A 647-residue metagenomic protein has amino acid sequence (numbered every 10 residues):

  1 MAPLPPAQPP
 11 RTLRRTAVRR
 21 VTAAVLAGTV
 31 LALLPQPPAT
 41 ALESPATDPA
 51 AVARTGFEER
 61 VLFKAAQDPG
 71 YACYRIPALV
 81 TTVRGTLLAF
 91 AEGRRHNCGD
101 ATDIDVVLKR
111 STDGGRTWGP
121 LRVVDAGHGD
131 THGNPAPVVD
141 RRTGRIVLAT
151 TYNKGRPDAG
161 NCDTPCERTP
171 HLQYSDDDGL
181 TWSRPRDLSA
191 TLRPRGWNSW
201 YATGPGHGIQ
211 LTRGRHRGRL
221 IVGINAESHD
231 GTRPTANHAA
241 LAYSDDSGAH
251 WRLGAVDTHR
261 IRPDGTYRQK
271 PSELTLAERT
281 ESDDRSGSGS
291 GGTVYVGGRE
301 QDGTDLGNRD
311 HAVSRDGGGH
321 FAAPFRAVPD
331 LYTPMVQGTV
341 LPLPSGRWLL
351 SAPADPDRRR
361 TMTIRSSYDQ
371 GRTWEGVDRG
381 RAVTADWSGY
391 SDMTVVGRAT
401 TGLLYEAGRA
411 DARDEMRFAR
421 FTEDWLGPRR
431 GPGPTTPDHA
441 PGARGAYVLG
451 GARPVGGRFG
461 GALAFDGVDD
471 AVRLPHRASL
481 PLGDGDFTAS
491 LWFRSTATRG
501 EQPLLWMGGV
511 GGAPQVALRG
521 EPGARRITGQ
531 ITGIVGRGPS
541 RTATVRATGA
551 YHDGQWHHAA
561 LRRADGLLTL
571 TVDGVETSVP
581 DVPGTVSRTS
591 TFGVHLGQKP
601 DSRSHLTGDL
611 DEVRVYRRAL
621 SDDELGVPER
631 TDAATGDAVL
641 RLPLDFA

Functional and structural regions predicted by a protein language model:
M1-E43: Secretory targeting and sorting signals
D48-G433: Asp-box/BNR beta-propeller blade signature and adjacent active/binding-site loops in extracellular glycan-interacting
T373, L561-D581: Carbohydrate-binding surfaces in secreted/extracellular proteins
R413, T571, D601-L610, D622: Extracellular carbohydrate recognition
P432-D469, G508, D581, G626-A647: Extracytoplasmic low-complexity segments
T436, D470-T532, D553, L567-T571 (+2 more regions): Extracellular glycan-recognition modules
Q530-H558, V579-D581: Short, aromatic/His-centered strand-loop micro-motif at the edge of beta-sheets
P580-D609, A634-D637: Flexible glycan-contacting loops in extracellular carbohydrate-active proteins
